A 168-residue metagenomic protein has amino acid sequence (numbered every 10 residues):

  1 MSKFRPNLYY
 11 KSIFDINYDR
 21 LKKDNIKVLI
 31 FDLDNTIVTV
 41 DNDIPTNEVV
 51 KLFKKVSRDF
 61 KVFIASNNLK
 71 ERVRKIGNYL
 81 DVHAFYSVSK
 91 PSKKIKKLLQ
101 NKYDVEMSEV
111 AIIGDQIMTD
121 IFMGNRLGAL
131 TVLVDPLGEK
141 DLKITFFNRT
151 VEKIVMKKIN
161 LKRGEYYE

Functional and structural regions predicted by a protein language model:
S2-F31, N42-D43, N47-A65, K70-A111 (+1 more regions): Asp-based, Mg2+/Mn2+-dependent phosphohydrolase catalytic module
